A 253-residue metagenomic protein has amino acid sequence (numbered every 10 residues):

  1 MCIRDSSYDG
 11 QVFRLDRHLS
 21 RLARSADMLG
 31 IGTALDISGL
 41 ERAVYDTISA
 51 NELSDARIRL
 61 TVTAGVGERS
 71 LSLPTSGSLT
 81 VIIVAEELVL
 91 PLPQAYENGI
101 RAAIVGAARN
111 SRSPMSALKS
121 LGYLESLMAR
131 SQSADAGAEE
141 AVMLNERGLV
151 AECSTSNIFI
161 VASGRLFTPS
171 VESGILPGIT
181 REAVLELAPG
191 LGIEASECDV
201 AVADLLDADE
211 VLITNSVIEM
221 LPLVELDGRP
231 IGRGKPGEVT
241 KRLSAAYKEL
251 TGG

Functional and structural regions predicted by a protein language model:
R4-V142, E146-L149, E172, L185-G253: Conserved alpha/beta cores of soluble small-molecule-handling proteins
A141-V142, L149-V171, P177: Glycine- and Gly-Pro-enriched alpha-helical subdomains that act as flexible, kink-prone "lid/hinge" or packing modules
G178-A183: Feature captures the catalytic cores and cofactor-binding loops of soluble hydro-lyases/lyases that act on carboxylate
